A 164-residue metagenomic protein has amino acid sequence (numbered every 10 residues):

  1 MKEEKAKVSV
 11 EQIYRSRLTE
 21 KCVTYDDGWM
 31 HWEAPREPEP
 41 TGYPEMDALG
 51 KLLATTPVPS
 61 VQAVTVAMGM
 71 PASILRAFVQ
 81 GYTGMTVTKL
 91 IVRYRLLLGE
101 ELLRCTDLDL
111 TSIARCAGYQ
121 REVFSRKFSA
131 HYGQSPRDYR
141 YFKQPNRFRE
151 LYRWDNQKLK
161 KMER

Functional and structural regions predicted by a protein language model:
M1-G81, T86, E101-R164: Alpha-helical bundle regulatory/interaction domains
T41-E45, I91-L96: Generic hydrophobic, amphipathic alpha-helix propensity
